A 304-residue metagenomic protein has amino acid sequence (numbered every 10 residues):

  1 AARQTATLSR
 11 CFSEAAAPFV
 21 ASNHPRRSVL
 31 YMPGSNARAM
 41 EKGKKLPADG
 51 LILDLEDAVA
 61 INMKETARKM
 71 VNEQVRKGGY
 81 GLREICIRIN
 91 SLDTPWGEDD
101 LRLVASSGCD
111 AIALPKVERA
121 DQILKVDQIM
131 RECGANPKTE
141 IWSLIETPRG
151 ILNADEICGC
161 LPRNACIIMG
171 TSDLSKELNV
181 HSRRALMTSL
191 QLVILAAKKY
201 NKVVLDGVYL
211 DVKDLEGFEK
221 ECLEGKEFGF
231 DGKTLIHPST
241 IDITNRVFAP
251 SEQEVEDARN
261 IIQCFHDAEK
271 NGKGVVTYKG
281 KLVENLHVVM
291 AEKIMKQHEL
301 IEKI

Functional and structural regions predicted by a protein language model:
A1-I304: Expand to "…catalyze enediolate/carbanion chemistry for C-C bond making/breaking, isomerization, decarboxylation
